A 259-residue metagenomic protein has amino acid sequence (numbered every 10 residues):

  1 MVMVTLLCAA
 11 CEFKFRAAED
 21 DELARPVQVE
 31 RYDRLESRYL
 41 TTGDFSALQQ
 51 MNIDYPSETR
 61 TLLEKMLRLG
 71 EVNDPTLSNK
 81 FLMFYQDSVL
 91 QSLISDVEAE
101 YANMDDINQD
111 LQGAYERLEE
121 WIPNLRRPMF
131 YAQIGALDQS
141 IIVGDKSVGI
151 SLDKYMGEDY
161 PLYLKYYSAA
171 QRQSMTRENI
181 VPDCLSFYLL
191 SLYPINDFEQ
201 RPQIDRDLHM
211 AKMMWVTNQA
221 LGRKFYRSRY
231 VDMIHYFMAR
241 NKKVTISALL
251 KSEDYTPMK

Functional and structural regions predicted by a protein language model:
M1-V4: Sec-dependent signal peptide recognition, specifically the positively charged N-region followed immediately by
L7-A10: C-terminal motif of bacterial Sec signal peptides marking the signal peptidase cleavage site
E12-M83: N-terminal mature-domain "stem" immediately C-terminal to a signal peptide or N-terminal signal-anchor/transmembrane
K80-E253, P257-K259: Acidic/His-rich structured neighborhood in mature extracellular/periplasmic domains
